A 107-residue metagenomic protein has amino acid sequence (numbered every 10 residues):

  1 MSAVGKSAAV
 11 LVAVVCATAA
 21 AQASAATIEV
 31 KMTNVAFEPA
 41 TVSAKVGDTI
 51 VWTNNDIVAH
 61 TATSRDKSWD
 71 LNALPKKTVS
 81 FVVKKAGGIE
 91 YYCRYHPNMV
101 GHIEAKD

Functional and structural regions predicted by a protein language model:
S2-V14, A19-D107: Extracytoplasmic copper-binding redox domains, predominantly the cupredoxin/blue-copper superfamily
